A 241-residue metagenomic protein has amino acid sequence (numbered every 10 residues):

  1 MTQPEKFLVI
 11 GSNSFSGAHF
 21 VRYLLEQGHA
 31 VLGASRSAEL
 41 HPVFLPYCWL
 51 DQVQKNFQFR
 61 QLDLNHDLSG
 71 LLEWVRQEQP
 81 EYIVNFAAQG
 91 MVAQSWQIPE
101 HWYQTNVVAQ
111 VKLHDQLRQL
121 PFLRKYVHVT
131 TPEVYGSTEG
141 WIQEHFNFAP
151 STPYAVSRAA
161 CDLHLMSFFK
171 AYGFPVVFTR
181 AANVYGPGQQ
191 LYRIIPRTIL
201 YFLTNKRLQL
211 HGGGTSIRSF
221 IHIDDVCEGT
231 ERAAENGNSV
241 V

Functional and structural regions predicted by a protein language model:
M1-V184, A234: N-terminal Rossmann-like NAD(P)+-binding domain of SDR-like oxidoreductases, especially those catalyzing
G140, P153, L163-S219, I223-A234: NAD(P)-dependent short-chain dehydrogenase/reductase
N236-V241: Short, intrinsically disordered, charge-balanced linker/junction segments flanking boundaries in proteins
